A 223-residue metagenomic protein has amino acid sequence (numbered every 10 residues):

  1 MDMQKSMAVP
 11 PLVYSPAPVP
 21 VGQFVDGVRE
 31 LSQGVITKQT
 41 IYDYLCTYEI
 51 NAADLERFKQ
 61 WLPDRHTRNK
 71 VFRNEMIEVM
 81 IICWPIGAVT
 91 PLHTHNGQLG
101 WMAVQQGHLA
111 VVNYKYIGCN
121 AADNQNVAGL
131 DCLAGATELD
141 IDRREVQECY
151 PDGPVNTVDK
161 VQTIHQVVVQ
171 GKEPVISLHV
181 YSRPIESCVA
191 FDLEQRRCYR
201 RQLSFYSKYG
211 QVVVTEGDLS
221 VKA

Functional and structural regions predicted by a protein language model:
M1-A53: N-terminal leader/capping segments at the start of a protein or of a new domain
R57-I86: A short glycine-rich, His/Asp/Glu-containing loop-to-beta-strand
M80-H95, K160-Q162: Conserved short histidine dyad/triad with adjacent acidic residue
I86, G97-C119, Q125: Glycine- and acidic-residue-biased ligand/ion/polar-headgroup-sensing regions
P91-H93, V111-V112, T157-V158, I164-Q170: Short beta-strand His + acidic residue motifs that chelate non-heme Fe in jelly-roll/DSBH and cupin folds
W101, Y116-I164, L203-Y206: Short acidic-glycine-tyrosine-enriched beta hairpin
W101-A103, K172-S187: A short hydrophobic beta-strand segment most commonly corresponding to one strand of the jelly-roll/cupin
R196-A223: Long hydrophobic alpha-helical segments typical of transmembrane helices together with their membrane-interfacial
